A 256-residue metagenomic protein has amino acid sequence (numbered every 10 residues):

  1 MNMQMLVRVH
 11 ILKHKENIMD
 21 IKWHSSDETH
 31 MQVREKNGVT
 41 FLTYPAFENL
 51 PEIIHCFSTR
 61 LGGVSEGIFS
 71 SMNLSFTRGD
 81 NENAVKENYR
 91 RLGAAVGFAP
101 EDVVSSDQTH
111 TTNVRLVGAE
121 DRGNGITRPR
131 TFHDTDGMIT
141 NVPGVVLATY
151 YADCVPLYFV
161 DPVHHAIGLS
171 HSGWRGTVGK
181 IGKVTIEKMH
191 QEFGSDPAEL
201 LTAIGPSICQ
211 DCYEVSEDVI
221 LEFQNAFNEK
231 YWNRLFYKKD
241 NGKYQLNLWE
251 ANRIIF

Functional and structural regions predicted by a protein language model:
M1-M5: Methionine residue identity
H10, K15-I255: Active-site microenvironment for binding and transforming phosphate-containing groups
